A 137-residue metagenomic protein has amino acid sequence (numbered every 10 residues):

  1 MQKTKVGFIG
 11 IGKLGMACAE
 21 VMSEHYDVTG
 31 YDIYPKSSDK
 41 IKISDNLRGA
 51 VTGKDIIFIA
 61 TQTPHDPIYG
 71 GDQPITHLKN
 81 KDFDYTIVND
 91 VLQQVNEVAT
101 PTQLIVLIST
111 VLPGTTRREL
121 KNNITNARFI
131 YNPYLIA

Functional and structural regions predicted by a protein language model:
M1-T52: NAD(P)+-binding Rossmann beta1-loop-alpha1 motif at the extreme N-terminus of oxidoreductases
V6, G30-D32, D55, N96 (+1 more regions): Generic alpha-helical hydrophobic packing signal
Y34, Q62-P64: Short beta-to-alpha linker loops that shape the active-site pocket of alpha/beta-hydrolase fold enzymes
T52-G53, P101: Alpha-helix C-terminal capping/helix-to-coil transition sites in glycosyltransferase folds
D55-I56, L104: Structural motif
F58-T61, I108: Short, well-ordered coil/turn residues at beta-beta hairpins and beta-strand->alpha-helix junctions within
H65-I136: Rossmann-like NAD(P)(H) cofactor-binding subdomain of soluble oxidoreductases
